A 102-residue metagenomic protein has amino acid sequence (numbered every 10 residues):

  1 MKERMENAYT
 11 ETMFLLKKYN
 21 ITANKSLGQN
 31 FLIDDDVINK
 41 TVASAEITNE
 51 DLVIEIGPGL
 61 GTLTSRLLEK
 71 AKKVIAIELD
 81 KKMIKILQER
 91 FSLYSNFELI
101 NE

Functional and structural regions predicted by a protein language model:
M1-E102: Catalytic cores of RNA-modifying enzymes
